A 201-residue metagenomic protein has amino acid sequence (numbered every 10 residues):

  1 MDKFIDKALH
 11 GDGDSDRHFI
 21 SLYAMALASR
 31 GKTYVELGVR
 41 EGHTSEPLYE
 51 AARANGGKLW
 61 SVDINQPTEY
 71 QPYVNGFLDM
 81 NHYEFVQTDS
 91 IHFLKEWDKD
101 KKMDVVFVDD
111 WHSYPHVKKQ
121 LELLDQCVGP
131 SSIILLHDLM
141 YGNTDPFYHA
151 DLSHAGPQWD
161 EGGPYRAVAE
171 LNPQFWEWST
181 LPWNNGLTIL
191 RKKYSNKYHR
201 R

Functional and structural regions predicted by a protein language model:
M1-K3: N-terminal, positively charged/glycine-rich alpha-helical extensions of SAM-dependent methyltransferases
D6-R201: S-adenosylmethionine/decaboxylated-SAM
